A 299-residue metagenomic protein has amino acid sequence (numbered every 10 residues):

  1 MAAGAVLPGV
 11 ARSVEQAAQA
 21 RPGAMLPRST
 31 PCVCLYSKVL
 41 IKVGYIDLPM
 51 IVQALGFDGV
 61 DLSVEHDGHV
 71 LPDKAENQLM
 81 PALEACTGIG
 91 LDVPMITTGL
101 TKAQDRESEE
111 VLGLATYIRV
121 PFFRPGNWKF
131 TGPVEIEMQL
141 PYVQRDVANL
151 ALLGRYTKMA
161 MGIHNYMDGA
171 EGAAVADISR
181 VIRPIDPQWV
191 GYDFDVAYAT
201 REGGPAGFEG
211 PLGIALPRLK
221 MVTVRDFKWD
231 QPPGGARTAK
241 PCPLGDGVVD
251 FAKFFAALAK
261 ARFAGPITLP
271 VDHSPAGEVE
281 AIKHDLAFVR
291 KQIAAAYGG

Functional and structural regions predicted by a protein language model:
A2-G9, D47-P49, G88-D92, T98-F194 (+1 more regions): Active-site acidic/histidine proton-transfer and metal-coordination neighborhood in alpha/beta enzyme cores
G9-V43, I51: C-terminal segment of N-terminal export signals and the immediately downstream linker at the start of the mature
G23-R28, P49-G56, D73-P94, E107-V120 (+4 more regions): Acidic (Asp/Glu)-rich catalytic clusters
T30, L152-V248, A252-F255: Acidic/histidine-rich catalytic cores of soluble enzymes
P31-S37, V60-L62, V93-T98, F123-P125 (+4 more regions): Hydrophobic faces of well-ordered beta-strands that scaffold small-molecule active sites in alpha/beta enzyme cores
Y36-L40, S63-D67, T98-T101, N127-F130 (+4 more regions): Active-site beta-loop-alpha junctions enriched in small/polar residues
V52, V60, C86, A115 (+7 more regions): Conserved, mostly hydrophobic/aromatic
D61-E84, T131-V134: Glycine-rich, proline-tolerant flexible connector loops at the mouths of alpha/beta enzymes
